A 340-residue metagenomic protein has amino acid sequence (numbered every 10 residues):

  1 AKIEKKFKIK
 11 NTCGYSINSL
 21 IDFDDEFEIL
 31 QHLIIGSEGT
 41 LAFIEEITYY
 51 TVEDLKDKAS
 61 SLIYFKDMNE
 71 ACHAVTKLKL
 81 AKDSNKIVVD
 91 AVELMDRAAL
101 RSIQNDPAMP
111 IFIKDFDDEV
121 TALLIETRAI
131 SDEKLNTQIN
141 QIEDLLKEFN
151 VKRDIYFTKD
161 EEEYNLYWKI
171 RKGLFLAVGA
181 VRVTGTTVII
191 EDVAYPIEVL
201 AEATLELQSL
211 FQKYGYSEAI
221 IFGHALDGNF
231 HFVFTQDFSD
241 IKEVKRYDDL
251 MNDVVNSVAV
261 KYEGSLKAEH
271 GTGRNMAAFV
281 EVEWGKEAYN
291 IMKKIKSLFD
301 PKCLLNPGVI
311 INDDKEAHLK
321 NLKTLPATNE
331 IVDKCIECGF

Functional and structural regions predicted by a protein language model:
A1-A268, G273-F340: Noncatalytic alpha-helical scaffold of FAD-dependent oxidoreductases
